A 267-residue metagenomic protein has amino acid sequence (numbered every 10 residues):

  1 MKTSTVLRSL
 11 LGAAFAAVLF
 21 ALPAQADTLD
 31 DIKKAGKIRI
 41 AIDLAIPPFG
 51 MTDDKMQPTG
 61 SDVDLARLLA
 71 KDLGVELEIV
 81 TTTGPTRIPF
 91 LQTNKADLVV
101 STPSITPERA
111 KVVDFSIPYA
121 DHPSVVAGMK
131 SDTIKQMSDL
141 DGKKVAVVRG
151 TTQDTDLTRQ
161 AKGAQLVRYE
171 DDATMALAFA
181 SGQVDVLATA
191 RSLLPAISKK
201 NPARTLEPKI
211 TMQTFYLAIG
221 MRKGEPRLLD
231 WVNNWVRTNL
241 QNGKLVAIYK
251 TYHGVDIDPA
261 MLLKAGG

Functional and structural regions predicted by a protein language model:
D27, V75-I79, T83-P85, P103-G163: A conserved helix-loop-strand patch within extracytoplasmic ligand-binding domains of the periplasmic binding
D27-T102: Extracytoplasmic small-molecule ligand-binding "clamshell" domains of the periplasmic binding protein/Venus flytrap
I38-R39, L73-E76, T93-S101, K143-K144 (+3 more regions): Alpha-to-beta junction loops
V63, E78-P89, T152, V167-L177 (+2 more regions): Short helix-initiation/N-cap motifs at beta->coil->alpha
V63-D72, S131, S138, K144 (+3 more regions): Extended ligand-binding regions for polar small-molecule ligands
T86-P89, T102-K111, D156-R159, A180-Q213: A ligand-binding cleft/hinge motif common to bilobed small-molecule-binding domains
A120-G128, R191, P195-R237, V255-G267: Periplasmic-binding protein-like
T152-Y169, L206-E207, R237-G267: Ligand-binding clefts/hinges and TM-proximal coupling segments of bilobed small-molecule sensing domains
